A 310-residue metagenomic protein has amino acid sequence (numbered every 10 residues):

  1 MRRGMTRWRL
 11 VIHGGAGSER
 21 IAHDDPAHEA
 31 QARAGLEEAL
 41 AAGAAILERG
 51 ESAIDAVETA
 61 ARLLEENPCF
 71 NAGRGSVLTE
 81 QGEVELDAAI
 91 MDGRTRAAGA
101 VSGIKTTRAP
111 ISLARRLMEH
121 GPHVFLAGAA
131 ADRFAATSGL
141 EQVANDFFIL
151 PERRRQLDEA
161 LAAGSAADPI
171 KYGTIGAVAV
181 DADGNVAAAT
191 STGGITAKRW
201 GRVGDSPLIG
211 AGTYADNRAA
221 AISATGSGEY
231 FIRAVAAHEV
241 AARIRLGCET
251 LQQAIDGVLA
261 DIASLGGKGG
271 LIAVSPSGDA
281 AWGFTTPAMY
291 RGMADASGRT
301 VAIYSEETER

Functional and structural regions predicted by a protein language model:
R2-R310: Alpha/propeptide regions of enzymes that mature by internal proteolysis
